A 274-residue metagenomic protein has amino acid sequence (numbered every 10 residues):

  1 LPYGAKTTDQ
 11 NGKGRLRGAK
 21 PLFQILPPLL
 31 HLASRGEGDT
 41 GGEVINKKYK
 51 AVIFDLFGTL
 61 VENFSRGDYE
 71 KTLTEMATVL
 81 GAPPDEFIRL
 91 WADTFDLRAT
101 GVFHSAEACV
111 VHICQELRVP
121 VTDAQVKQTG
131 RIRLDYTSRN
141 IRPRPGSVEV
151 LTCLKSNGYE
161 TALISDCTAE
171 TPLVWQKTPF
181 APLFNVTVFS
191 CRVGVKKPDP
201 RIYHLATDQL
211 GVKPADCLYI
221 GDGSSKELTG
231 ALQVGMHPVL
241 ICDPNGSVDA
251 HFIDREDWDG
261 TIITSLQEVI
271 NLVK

Functional and structural regions predicted by a protein language model:
L1-Q10: Extreme N-terminal basic, low-complexity initiation segments that serve as generic localization/processing leaders
Y3-G4, R15, A19-S34, V44-V52 (+5 more regions): Asp-based, Mg2+/Mn2+-dependent phosphohydrolase catalytic module
E37, G101-V102, G194: Short loop/turn hinge sites at secondary-structure boundaries
I45-E149, L173: N-terminal helical cap/lid subdomain that shapes the substrate entry/recognition surface in HAD-like hydrolases
